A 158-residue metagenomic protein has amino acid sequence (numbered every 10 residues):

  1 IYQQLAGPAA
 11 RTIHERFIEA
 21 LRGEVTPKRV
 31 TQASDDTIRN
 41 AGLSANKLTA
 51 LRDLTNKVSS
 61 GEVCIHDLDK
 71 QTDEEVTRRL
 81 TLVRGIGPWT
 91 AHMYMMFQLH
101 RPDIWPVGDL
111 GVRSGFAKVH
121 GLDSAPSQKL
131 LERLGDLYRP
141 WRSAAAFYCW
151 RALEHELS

Functional and structural regions predicted by a protein language model:
Q4-T12, S59-V63, L99-I104, A152-S158: Short helix-capping/linker segments at secondary-structure and domain boundaries
L5-R84, R139: Alpha-helical ds-nucleic-acid-binding substructure associated with the helix-hairpin-helix region of base-excision DNA
D69, D73-E74, P88-S158: C-terminal accessory module of base-excision DNA glycosylases/AP lyases that mediates lesion recognition and DNA
